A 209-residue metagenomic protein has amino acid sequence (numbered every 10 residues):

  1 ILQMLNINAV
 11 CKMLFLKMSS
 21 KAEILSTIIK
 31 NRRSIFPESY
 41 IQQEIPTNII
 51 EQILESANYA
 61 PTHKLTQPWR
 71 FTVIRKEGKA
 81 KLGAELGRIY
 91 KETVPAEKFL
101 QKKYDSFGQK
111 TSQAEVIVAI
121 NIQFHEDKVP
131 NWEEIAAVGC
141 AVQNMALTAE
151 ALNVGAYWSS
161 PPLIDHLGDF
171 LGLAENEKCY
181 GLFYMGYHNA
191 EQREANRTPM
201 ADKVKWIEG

Functional and structural regions predicted by a protein language model:
F15-Q113, G209: N-terminal amphipathic, basic helical "cap/leader" segment at the start of enzyme domains
S19-I28, F36, G181-G209: C-terminal helix-cap and adjacent tail motif
A57, V118, F124-F170: Small-aliphatic-rich amphipathic alpha-helix that forms the alpha element of a beta-alpha
F170-Y180: Short, electropositive alpha-helical surface patch
